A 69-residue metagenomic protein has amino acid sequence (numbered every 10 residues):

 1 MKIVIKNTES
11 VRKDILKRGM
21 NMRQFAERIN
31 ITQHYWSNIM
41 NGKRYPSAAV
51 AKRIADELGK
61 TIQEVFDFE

Functional and structural regions predicted by a protein language model:
M1-M20: A short, Lys/Arg-rich alpha-helix, primarily the initiator
L16, N41, D67: Residue-level detection of the helix-turn-helix DNA-binding "recognition helix"
M22, Q33, A48-A51: Helix-turn-helix DNA-binding elements, focusing on the entry/boundary residues of the two helices that contact DNA
F25-A26, I54: Short alpha-helical "recognition helix" segments of helix-turn-helix
N30-Y45: Recognition helix of helix-turn-helix/homeodomain-like DNA-binding domains that insert into the DNA major groove
K43-D56: Short, basic-rich loop-to-helix N-cap that marks the start of a DNA-contacting helix
G59-E69: Short C-terminal boundary/hinge segments that cap the last helix of small helical domains
